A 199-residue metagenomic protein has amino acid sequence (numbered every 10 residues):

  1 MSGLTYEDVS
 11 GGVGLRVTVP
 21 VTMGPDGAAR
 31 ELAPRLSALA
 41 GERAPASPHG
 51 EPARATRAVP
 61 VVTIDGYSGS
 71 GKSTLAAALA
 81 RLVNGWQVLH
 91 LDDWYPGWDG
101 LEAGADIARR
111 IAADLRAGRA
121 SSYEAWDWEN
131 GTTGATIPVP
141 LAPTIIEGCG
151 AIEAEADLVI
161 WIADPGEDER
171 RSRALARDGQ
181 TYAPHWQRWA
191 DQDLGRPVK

Functional and structural regions predicted by a protein language model:
M1-G27: Charged, amphipathic alpha-helical linker segments immediately N-terminal to NTP-binding catalytic cores
L4, G179-K199: Small-molecule kinase domains that catalyze NTP-dependent phosphoryl transfer to phosphate-bearing small molecules
Y67: P-loop (Walker A) phosphate-binding loop of NTP-binding proteins
K72: Conserved lysine of the Walker
Q87-I146: Conserved nucleotide-sensing/catalytic segment adjacent to the nucleotide-binding pocket in NTP-handling enzymes
A135-R177: ATP-dependent NMP and nucleoside kinases share a basic, alpha-helical "lid"
